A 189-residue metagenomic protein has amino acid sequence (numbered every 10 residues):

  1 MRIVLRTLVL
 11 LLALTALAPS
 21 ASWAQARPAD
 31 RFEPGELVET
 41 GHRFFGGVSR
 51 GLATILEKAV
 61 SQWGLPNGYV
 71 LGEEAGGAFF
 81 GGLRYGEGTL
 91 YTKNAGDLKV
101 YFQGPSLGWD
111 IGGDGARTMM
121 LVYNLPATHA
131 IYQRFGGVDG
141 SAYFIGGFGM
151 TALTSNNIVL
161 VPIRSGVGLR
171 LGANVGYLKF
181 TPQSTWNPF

Functional and structural regions predicted by a protein language model:
M1-R6: Positively charged n-region of N-terminal signal peptides that target proteins for export
T7-A18: Bacterial N-terminal signal peptides
A18-A24: Sec/Tat signal peptide C-region and signal peptidase I cleavage site
Q25-F189: Small-residue-enriched, tightly packed secondary-structure blocks
